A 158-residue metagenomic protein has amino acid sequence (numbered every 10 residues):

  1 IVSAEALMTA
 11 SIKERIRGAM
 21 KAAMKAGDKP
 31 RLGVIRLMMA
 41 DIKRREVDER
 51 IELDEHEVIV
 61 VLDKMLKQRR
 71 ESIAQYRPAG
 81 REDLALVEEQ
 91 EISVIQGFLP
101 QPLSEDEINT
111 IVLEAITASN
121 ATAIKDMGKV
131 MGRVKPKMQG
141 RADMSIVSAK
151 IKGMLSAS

Functional and structural regions predicted by a protein language model:
V2-S3, L7-S158: Charged, compositionally biased, marginally structured helical/coil segments
